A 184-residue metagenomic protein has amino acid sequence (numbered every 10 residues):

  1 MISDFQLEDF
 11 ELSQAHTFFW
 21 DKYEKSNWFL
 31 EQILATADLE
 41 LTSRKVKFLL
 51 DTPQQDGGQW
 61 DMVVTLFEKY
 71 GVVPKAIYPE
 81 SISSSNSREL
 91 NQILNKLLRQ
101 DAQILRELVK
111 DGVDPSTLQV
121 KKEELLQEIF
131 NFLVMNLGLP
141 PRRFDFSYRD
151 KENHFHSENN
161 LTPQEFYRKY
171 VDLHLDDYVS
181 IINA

Functional and structural regions predicted by a protein language model:
I2-A184: Structured alpha-helical subdomains that flank or immediately precede key functional sites
